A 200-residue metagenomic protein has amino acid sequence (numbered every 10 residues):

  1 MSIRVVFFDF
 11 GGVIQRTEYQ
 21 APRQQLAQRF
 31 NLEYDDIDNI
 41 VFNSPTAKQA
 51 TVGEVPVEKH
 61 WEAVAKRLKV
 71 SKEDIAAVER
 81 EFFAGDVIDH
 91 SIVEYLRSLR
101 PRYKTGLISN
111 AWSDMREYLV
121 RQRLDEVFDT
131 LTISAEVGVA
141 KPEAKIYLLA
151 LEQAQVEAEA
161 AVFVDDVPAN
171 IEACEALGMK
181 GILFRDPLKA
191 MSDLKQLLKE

Functional and structural regions predicted by a protein language model:
S2-H90: N-terminal helical cap/lid subdomain that shapes the substrate entry/recognition surface in HAD-like hydrolases
S2-R4, F8, W112, R116-E200: Asp-based, Mg2+/Mn2+-dependent phosphohydrolase catalytic module
D9-G12, G53, L99, L107 (+2 more regions): Generic structural signal for small/hydrophobic residues in well-ordered secondary structure, especially within
A21, Q25, K59, A63 (+6 more regions): Alpha-helical elements of Rossmann-like donor-binding domains used by nucleotide-donor carbohydrate transfer enzymes
A76-G106, A144, P187: Short, acidic loop-to-helix structural element flanking the phosphoryl-transfer center in phosphate-processing enzymes
H90, E94-S98, Y103-F128: A mid-sequence interfacial segment
